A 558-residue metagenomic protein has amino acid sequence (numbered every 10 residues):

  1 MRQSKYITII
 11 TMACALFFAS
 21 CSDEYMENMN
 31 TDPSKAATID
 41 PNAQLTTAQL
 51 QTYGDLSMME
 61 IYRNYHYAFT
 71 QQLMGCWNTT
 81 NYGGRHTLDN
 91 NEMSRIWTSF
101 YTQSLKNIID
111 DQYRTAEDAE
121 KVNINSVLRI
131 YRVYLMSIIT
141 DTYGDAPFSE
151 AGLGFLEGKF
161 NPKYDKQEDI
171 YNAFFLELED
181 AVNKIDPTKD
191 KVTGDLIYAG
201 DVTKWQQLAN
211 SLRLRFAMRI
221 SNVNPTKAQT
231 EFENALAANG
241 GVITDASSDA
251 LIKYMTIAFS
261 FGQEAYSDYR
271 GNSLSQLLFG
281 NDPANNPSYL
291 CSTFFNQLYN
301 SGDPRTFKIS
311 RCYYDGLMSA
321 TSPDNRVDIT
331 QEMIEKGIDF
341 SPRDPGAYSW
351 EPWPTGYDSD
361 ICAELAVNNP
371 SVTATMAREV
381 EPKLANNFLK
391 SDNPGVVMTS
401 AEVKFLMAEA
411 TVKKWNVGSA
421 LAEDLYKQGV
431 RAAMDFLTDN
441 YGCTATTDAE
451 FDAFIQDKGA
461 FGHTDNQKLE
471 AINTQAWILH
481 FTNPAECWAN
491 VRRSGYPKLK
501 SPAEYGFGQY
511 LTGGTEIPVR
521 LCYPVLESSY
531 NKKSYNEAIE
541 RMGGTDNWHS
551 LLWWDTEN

Functional and structural regions predicted by a protein language model:
M1-N30: Bacterial Sec-dependent N-terminal signal peptides
C21-A68, S99-T102, K106, D110-R114 (+3 more regions): Membrane-proximal, proline-rich intrinsically disordered regions
E24-E27, L384-A385, D448-F454: Short acidic (Asp/Glu) and glycine-rich catalytic loops that position anionic groups and cofactors
I39-N42, G75-Y131, L135-D439, D465-Q467: Structured, solvent-exposed acidic/aromatic patches
S57-H66, G144-A146, Q229, E486-A489: Beta-strand acidic-aromatic groove motif in beta-rich domains, primarily in extracellular
T70-M74: Active-site substrate-recognition loop segments, prototypically the cytochrome P450 B′-helix/B-C loop
K404, V412-W415, V430-N558: C-terminal functional modules
